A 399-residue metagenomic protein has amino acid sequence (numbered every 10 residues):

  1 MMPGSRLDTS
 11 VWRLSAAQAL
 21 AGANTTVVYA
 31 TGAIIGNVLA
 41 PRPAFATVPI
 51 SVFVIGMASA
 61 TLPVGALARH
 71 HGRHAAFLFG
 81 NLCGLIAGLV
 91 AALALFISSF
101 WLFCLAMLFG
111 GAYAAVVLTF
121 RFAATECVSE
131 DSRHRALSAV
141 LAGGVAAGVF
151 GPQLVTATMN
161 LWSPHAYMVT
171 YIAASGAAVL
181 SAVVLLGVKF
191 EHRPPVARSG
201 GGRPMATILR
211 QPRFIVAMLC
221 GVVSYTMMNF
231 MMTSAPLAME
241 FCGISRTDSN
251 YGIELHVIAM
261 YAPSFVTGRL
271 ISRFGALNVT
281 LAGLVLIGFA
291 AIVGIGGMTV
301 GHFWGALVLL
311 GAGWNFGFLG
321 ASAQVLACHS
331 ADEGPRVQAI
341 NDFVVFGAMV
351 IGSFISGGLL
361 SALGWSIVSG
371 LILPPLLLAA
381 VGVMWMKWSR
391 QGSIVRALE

Functional and structural regions predicted by a protein language model:
M1-D8, F190-M218, E399: Juxtamembrane intracellular "pre-TM" segments in multi-pass secondary transporters
A19, F100-A115, H302-F316: Hydrophobic core of transmembrane alpha-helices in multi-pass small-molecule transporters, especially MFS/SLC-type
G32, A114-V128, F316-S330: Intracellular juxtamembrane helix-capping segments at the cytosolic ends of symmetry-related transmembrane helices
A60-G72, M159, P263-A276, L360: Helix-to-loop junctions at the C-terminal end of transmembrane segments in multipass secondary transporters
L82-I97, L286-M298: C-terminal ends and interior cores of transmembrane alpha-helices in multi-pass membrane transporters/permeases
A106-G143: Cytoplasmic helix-loop-helix junction between adjacent transmembrane helices in 12-TM secondary transporters
R135-Q153, V344-G352: Glycine-rich segments within core transmembrane alpha-helices of 12-TM secondary carriers
V155-T156, S175-P195, G382-K387: C-terminal membrane-cytosol helix-exit motif in multi-pass small-molecule transporters
